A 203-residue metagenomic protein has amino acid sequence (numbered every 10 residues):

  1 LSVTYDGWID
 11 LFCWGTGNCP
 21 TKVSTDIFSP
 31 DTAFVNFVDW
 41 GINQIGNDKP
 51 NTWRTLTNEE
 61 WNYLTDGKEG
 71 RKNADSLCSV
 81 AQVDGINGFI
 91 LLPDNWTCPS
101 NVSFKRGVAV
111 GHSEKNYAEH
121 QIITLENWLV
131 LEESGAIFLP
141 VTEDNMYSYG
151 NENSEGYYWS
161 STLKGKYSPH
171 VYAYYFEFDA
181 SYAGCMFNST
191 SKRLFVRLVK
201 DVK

Functional and structural regions predicted by a protein language model:
L1-F37, N51-T65: A short glycine-rich, aromatic-capped structural motif
V3, T16, I42, D48-K203: C-terminal, surface-exposed recognition/capping segments
